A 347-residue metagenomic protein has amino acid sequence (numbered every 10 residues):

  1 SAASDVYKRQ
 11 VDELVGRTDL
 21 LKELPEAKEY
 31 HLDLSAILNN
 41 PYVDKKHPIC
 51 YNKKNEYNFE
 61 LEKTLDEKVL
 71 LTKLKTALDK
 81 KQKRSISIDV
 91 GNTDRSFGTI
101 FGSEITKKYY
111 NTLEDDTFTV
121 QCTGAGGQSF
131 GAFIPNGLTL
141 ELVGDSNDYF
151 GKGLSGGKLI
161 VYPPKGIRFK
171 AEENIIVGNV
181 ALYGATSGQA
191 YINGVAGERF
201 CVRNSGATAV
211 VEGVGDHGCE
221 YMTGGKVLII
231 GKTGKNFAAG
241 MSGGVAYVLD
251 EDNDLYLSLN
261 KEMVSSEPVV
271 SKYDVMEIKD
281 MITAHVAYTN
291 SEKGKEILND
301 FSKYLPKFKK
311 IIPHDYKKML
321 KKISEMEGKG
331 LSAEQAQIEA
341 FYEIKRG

Functional and structural regions predicted by a protein language model:
A2-Y7: Short, small-residue-biased leader/transition segments that mark boundaries at the very start of proteins
Q10: Conserved, mostly hydrophobic/aromatic
V15-T18, A36-G347: Long, distal/terminal scaffolding or interaction modules with repetitive or compositionally biased sequence
D19-D33: Short glycine/threonine-rich loop-to-helix capping motif typified by GTGT followed within a few residues by an Asp-Pro
